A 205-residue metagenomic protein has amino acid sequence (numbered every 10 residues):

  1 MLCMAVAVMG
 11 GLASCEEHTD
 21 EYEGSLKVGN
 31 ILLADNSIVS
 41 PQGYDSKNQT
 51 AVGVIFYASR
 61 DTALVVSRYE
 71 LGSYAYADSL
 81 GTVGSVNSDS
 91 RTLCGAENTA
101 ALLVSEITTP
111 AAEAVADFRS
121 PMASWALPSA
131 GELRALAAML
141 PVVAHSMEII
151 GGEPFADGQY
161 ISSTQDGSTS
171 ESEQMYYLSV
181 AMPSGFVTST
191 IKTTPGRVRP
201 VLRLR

Functional and structural regions predicted by a protein language model:
M1-L2: Bacterial N-terminal signal peptides that target proteins for export
V6-M9, T194: Processing junctions and N-termini across compartments
M9, A51, A63-L64, V83 (+5 more regions): Residue-level detector of solvent-exposed, low-hydrophobicity positions
G10-S14: C-terminal motif of bacterial Sec signal peptides marking the signal peptidase cleavage site
C15-P121, K192-R205: Short, compositionally biased
R68-L71, V180-S184: Secondary-structure transition/turn motif
V104, T108-W125, A130-M182, T188: An exposed tryptophan-centered "aromatic clamp" motif
